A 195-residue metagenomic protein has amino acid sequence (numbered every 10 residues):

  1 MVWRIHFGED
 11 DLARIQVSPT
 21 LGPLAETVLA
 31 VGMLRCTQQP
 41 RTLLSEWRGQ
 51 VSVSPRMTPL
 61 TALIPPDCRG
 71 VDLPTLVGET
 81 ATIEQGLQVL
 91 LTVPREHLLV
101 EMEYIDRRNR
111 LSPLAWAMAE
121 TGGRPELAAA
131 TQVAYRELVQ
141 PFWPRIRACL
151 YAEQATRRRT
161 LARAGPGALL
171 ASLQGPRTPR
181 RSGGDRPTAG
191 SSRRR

Functional and structural regions predicted by a protein language model:
M1-R194: N-terminal, charged low-complexity regulatory/assembly segments
